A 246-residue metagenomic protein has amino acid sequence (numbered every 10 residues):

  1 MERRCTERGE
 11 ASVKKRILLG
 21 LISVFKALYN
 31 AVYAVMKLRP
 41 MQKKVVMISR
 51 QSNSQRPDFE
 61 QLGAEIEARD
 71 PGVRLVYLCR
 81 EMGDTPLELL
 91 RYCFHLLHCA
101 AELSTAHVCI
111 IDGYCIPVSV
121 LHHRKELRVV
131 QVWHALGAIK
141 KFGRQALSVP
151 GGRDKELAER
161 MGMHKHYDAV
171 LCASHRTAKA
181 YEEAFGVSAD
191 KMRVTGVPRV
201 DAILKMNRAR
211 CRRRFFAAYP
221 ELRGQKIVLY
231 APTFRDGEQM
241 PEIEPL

Functional and structural regions predicted by a protein language model:
V13-Q42, G152, R208-F215: Short N-terminal or domain-adjacent regulatory/targeting segments
I22-K26, M36, M41-Q42, M47-E60 (+1 more regions): A short, glycine/small-residue-rich beta-strand->loop->alpha-helix junction that serves as a flexible
Q42-K44, L127, Q225-V228: Nucleotide donor/acceptor-binding cores
V46-M206: Active-site and donor-binding regions of nucleotide-sugar-utilizing enzymes
S54-E65, P198-L246: Conserved catalytic-core segment of nucleotide-activated headgroup transferases in glycan assembly
